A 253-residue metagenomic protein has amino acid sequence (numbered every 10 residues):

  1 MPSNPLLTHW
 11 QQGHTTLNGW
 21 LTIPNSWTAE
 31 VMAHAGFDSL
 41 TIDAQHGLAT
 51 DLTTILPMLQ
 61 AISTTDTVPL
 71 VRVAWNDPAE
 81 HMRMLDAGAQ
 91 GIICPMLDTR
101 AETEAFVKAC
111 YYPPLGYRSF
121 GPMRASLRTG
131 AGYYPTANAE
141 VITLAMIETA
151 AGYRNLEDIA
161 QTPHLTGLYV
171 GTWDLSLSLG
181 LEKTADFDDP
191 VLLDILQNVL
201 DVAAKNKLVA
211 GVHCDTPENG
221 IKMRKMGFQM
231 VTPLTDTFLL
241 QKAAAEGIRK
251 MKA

Functional and structural regions predicted by a protein language model:
M1-A253: Expand to "…catalyze enediolate/carbanion chemistry for C-C bond making/breaking, isomerization, decarboxylation
